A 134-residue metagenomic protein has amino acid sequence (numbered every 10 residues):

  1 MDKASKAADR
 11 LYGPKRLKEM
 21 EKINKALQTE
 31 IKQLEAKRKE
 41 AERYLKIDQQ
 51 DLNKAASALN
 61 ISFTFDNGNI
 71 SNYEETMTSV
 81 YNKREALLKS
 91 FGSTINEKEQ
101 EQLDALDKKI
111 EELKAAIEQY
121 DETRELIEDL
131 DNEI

Functional and structural regions predicted by a protein language model:
M1-K3, E125-I134: Short acidic DE-rich linear segments
M1-Q33: Short, charge-rich amphipathic alpha-helices with coiled-coil/heptad character
K22, T29, F65-G68, N72 (+1 more regions): A structural signal for alpha-helical segments
L27-E42, I47, A86-E122: Long amphipathic alpha-helical coiled-coil segments
E35-Y73, V80: Extended alpha-helical coiled-coil "stalk/arm" regions that act as elongated linkers or oligomerization scaffolds
